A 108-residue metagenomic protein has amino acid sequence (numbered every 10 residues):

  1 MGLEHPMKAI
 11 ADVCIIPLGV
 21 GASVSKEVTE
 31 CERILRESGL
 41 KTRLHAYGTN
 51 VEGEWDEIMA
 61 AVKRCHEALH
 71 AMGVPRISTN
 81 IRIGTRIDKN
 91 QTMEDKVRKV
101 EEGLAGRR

Functional and structural regions predicted by a protein language model:
G2-R108: Charge-rich, low-complexity N-terminal segments
